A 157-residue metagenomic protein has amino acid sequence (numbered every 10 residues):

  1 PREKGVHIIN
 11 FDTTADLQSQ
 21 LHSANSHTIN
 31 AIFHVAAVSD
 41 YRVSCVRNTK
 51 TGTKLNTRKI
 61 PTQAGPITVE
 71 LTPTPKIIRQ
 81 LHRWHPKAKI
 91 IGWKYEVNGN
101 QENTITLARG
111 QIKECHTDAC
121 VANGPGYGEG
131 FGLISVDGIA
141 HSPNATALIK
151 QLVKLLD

Functional and structural regions predicted by a protein language model:
P1-D157: A cross-family phosphate/adenosyl-ligand binding-site feature
